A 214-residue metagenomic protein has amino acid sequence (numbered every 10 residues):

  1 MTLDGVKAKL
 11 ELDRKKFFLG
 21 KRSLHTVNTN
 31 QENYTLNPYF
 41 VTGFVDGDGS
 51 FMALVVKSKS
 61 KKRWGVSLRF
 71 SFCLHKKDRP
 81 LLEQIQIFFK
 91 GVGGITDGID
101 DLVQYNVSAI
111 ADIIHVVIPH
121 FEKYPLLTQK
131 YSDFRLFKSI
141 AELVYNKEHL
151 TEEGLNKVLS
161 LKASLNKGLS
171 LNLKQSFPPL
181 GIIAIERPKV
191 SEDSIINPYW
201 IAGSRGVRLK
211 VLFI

Functional and structural regions predicted by a protein language model:
M1-I214: Sequence-level preference for short, compositionally simple segments enriched in small aliphatic or small polar residues
